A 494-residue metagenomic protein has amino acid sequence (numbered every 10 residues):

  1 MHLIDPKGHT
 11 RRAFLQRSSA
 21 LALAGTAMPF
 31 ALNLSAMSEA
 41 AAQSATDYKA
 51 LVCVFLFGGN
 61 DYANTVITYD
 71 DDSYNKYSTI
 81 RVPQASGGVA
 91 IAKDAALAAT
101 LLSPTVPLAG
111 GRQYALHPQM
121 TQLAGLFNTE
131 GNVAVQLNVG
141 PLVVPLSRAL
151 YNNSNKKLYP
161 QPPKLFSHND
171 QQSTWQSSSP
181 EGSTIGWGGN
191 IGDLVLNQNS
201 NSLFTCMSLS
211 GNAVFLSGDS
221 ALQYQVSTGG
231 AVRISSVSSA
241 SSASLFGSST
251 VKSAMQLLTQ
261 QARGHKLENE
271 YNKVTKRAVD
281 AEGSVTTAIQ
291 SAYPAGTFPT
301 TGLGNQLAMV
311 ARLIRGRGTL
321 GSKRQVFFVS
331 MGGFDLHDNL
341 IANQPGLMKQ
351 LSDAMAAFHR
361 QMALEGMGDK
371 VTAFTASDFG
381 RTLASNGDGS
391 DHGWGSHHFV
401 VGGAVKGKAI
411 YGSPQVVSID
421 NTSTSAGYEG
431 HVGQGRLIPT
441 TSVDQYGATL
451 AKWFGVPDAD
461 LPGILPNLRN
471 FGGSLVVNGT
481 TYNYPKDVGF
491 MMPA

Functional and structural regions predicted by a protein language model:
M1-L364, A384, A409-Q415, I419-A494: Feature for exported/extracytoplasmic and membrane-associated proteins, marking the mature portion
R324-V326, G368, A376, G393-S396: Active-site lining segments that contact anionic ligands and/or coordinate catalytic metals
S330-G332, F374-A376, V401: Generic beta-strand/beta-sheet core signal
M355, M362-G387: Metal-dependent active-site segment of extracytoplasmic phospho-/sulfohydrolases and closely related
S377-I410: Histidine-centered active-site microenvironments of extracellular/periplasmic hydrolases and transferases
